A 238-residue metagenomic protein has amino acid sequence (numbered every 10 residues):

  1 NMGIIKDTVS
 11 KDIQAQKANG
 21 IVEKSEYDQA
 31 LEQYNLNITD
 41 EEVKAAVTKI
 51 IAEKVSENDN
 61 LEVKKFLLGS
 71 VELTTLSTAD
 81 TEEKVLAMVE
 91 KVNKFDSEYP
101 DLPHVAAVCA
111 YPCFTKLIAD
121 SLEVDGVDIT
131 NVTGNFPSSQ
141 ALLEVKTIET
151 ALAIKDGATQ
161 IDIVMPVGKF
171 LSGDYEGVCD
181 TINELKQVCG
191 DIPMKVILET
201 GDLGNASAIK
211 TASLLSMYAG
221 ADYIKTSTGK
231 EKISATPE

Functional and structural regions predicted by a protein language model:
N1-G3, E238: Short intrinsically disordered, low-complexity coil segments enriched in acidic
G3-G69: Charged, compositionally biased N-terminal leader segments and the immediate start of the first structured element
N58-F66, A79-P103, C113-E238: Alpha/beta enzyme core
V108-A110: Short, hydrophobic beta-strand segments that form beta-sheet elements in well-ordered domains
